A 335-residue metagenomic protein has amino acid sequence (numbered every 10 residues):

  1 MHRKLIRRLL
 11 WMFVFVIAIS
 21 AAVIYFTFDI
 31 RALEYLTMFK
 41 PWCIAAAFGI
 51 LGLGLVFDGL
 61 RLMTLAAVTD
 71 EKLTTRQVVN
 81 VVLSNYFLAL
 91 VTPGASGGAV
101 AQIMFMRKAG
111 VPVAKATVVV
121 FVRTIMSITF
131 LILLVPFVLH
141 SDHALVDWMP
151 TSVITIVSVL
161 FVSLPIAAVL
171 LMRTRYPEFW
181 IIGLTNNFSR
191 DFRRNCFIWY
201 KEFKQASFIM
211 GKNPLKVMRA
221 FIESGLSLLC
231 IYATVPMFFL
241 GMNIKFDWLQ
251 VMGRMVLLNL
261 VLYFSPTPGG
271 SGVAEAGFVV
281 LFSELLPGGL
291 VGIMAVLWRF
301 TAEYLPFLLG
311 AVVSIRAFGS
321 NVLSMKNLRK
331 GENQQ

Functional and structural regions predicted by a protein language model:
M1-L83, S141, V146-Y263, I293 (+1 more regions): Predominantly cytoplasmic-facing regulatory/coupling regions of multi-pass membrane proteins
R76-N80, G94, A99, A109-I125 (+1 more regions): Membrane-interface alpha-helices at helix entry/exit sites of multi-pass transporters
V79-A109, F197-K204: Extended non-transmembrane interhelical loops and adjacent amphipathic helices of multipass membrane proteins
S84, L88-T92, K115-V135, L139-H140 (+2 more regions): Membrane-embedded alpha-helical segments of transport systems, primarily multispan ion/solute transporters
N85-P93, M255-E275: Transmembrane alpha-helix interface/packing and boundary motifs in multi-pass membrane proteins, characterized by
S96-R107, P268-E284, V313: Re-entrant/interfacial helical elements at transmembrane boundaries that shape and gate the permeation pathway
M104-F105, T117-V120, I132, I222 (+1 more regions): Hydrophobic alpha-helical membrane segments of integral membrane proteins
W199-Y200, P266-G270, A276-F300: Hydrophobic alpha-helical transmembrane segments in multi-pass integral membrane proteins
